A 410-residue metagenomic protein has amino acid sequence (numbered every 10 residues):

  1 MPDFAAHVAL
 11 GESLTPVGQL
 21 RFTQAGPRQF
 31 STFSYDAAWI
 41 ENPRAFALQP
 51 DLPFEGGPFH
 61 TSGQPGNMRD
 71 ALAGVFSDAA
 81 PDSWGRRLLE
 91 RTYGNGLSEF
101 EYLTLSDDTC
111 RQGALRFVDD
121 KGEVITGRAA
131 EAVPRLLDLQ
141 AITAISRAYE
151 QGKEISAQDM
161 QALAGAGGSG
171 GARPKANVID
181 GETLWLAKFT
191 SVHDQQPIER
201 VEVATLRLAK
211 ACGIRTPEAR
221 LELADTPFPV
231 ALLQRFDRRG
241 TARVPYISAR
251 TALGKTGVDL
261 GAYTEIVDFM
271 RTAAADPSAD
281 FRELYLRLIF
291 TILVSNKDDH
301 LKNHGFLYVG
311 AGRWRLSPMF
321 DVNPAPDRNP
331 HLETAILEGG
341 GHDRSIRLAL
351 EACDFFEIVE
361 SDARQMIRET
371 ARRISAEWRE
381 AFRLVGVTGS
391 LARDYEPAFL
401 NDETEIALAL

Functional and structural regions predicted by a protein language model:
M1-L301, G305-L410: Phosphate/dinucleotide-binding and metal-coordinating scaffold of catalytic cores in nucleotide-dependent enzymes
